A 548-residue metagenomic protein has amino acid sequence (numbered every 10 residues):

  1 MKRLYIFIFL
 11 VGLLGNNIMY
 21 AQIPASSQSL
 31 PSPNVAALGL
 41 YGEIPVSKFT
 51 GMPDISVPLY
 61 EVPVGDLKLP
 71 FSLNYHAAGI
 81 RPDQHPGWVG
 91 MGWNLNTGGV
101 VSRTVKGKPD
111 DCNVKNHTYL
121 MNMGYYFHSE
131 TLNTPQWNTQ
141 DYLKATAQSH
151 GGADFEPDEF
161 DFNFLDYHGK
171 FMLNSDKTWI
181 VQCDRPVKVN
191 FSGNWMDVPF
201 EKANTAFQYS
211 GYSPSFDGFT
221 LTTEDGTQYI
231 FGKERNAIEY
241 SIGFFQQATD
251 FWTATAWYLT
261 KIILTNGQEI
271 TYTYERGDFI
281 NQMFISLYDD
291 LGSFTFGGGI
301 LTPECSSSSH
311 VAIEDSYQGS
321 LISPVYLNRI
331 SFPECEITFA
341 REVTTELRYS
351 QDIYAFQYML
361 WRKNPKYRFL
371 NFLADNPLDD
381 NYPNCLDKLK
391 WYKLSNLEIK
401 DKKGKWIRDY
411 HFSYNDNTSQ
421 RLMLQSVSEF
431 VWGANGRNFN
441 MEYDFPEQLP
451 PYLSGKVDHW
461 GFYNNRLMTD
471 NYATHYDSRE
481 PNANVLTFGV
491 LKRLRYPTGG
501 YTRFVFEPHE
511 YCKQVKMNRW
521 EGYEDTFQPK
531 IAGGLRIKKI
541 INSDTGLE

Functional and structural regions predicted by a protein language model:
M1-P24: Bacterial Sec-dependent N-terminal signal peptides
Q22-Y258, L264-G267, S308-L321, Q448-N484 (+1 more regions): Long, intrinsically disordered, low-complexity, charged/polar and glycine-rich segments
P53, L67, T227, Y258 (+10 more regions): Residues that flank catalytic or metal-binding motifs in active/ligand-binding sites
V57, F71, I230-R235, A248-A254 (+16 more regions): Aromatic-rich beta-strand edge motifs centered on tyrosine
G218-L221, L259-I263, L327-I330, S395-E398 (+5 more regions): Beta-strand elements of repeat-based all-beta scaffolds
T223-G226, L264-E269, E275-G277, F332-C335 (+6 more regions): Acidic, low-complexity segments
N384-Y392, L397, K402-N438: Long, internal scaffold/assembly segments composed of regular secondary structure
